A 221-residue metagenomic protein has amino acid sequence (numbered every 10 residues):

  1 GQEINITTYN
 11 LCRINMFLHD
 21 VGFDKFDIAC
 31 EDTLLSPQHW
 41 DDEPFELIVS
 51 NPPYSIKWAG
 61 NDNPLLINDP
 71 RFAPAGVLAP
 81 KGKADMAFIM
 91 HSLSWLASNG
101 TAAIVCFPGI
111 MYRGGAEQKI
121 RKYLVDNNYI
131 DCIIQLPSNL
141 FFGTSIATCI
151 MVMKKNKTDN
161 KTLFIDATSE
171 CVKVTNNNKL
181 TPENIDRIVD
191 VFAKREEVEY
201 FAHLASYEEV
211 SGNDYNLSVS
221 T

Functional and structural regions predicted by a protein language model:
G1: Conserved SAM-binding loop
I4-D42: S-adenosyl-L-methionine
D42-T221: A conserved structural/catalytic subdomain of Rossmann-like adenosyl-cofactor enzymes
